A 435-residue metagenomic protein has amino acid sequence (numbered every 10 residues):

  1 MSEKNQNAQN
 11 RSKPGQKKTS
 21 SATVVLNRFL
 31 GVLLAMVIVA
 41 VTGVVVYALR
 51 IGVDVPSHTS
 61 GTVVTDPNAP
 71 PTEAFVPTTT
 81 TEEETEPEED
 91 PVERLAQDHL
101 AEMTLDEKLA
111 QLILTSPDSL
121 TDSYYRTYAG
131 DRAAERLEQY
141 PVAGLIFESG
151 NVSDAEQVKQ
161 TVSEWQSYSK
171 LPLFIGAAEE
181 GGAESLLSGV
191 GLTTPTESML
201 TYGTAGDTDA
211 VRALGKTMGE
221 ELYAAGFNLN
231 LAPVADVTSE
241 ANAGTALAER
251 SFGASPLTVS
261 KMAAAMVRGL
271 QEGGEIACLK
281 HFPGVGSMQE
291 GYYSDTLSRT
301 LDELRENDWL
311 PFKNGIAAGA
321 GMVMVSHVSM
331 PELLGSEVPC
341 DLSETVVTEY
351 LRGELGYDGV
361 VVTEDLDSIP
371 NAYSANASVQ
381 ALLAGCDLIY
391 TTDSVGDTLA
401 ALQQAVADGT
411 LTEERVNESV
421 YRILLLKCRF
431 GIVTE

Functional and structural regions predicted by a protein language model:
S2-I175, E179-G189: N-terminal hydrophobic targeting/anchoring segments and the immediately downstream early-domain regions of hydrolases
T104, D154-S167, L173, A183-S185 (+1 more regions): Second-shell residues forming the walls of enzyme active-site clefts
A110-P117, A143-F147, L173-G181, L229-P233 (+5 more regions): Hydrophobic faces of well-ordered beta-strands that scaffold small-molecule active sites in alpha/beta enzyme cores
L114-A129, M199-L200, G206, G253 (+3 more regions): Acidic/histidine-rich helix-loop elements that form or flank divalent-metal/phosphate-binding sites at the catalytic
T121-E138, A210-E221, L304-N314, Y373-Q380: Short, acidic/polar
L187-T193, N228-E249, I276-T296, S326: Active-site-proximal loop/short-helix segments that contain or immediately flank catalytic acid/base residue(s)
M199-V267: A substrate-binding/cap region within the structured catalytic cores of diverse enzymes
A407-E435: Mid-to-C-terminal alpha-helical segments outside catalytic/metal-binding sites
